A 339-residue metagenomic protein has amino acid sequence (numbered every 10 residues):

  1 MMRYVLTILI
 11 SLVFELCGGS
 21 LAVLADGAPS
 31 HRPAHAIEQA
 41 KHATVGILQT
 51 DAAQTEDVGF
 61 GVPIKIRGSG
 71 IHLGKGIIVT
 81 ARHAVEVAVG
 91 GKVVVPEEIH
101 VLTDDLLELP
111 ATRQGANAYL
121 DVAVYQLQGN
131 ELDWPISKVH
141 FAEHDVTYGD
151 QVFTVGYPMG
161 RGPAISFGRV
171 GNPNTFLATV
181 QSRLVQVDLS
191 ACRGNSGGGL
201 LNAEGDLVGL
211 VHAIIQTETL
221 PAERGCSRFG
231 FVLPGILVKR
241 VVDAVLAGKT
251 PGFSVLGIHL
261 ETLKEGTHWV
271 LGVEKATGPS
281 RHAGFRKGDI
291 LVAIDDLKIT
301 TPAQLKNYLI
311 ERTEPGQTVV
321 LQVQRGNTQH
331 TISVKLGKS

Functional and structural regions predicted by a protein language model:
T7-G19: Bacterial N-terminal signal peptides
L21-H72, I78-A81, V241-A244, T250: N-terminal activation segment of mature serine protease catalytic domains
G27-I37, A111, G129, D133 (+4 more regions): C-terminal cap/linker of serine protease catalytic domains
A43-P63, Q128-K138, A164-R228, G235 (+1 more regions): Active-site region of chymotrypsin-like
V45-I47, G70, G76, T80 (+14 more regions): Terminal peptide-recognition signature
T50, A81-H83, Y157, A213 (+3 more regions): Short, surface-exposed secondary-structure boundary micro-motifs
A52, G74-G156, G160-P163, Q181 (+4 more regions): Conserved active-site neighborhood of the chymotrypsin/trypsin-like protease fold
A244-Y308, Q322-Q324, T328-S339: PDZ/PDZ-like groove recognition
